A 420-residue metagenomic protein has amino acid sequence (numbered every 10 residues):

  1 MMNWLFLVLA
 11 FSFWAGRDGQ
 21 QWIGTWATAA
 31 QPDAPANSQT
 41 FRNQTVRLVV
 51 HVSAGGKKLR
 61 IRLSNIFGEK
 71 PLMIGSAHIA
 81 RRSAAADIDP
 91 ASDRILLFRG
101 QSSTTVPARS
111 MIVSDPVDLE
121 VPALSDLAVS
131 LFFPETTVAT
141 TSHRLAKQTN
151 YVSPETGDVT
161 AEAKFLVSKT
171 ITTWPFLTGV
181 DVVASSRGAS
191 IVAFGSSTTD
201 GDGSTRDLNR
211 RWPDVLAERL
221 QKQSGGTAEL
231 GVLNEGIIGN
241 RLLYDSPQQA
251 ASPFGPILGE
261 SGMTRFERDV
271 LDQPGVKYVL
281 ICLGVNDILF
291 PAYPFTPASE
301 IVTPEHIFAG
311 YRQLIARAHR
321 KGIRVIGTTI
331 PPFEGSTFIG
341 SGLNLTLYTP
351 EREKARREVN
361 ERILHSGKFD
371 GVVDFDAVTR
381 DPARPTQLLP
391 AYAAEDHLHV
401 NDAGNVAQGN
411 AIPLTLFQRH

Functional and structural regions predicted by a protein language model:
W4-F11: Sec-dependent N-terminal signal peptides
F13-F194, T199-L208, S224-T227, H420: N-terminal secretory targeting modules
W26, R42-V49, P71, I79-A85 (+4 more regions): Conserved SGNH/GDSL esterase-like catalytic core that processes O-acyl groups on lipids and polysaccharides
S64, F132, F194-S197, N234-G239 (+3 more regions): Active-site-proximal beta-strand/loop segments in catalytic clefts of secreted hydrolases
R241, P247-G255, G259, L289-P291 (+1 more regions): Catalytic His-Asp segment of secreted/periplasmic serine-dependent ester chemistry enzymes
Y311-H319: Surface-exposed amphipathic alpha-helices with a cationic face
